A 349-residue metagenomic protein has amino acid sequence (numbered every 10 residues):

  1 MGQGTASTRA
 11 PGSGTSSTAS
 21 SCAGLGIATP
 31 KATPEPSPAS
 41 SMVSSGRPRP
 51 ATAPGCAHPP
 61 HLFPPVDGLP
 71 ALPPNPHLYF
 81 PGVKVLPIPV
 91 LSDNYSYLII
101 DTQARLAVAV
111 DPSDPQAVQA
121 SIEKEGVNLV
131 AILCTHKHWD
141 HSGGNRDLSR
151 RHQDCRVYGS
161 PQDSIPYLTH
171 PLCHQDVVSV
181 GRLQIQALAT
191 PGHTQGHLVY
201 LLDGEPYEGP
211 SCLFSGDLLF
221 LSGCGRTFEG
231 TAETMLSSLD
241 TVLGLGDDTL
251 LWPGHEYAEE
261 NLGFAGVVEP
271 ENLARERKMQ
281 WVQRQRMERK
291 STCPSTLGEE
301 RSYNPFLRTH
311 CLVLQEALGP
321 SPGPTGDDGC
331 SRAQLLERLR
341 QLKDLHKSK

Functional and structural regions predicted by a protein language model:
M1-P74, D240-L250, Y257-K349: Accessory terminal helices/loops
T15, A71-L129, Y200-F214: Conserved beta-strand hairpin/beta-sheet module of binuclear metal-dependent hydrolase folds, prominently
S92, A107, D114-A189, D203-G204 (+2 more regions): Active-site HxH/HxHxD metal-binding segment of metal-dependent hydrolases
A104, D114, W139, F220 (+1 more regions): Short, glycine/acidic-enriched loop or turn micro-motifs at the edges of active sites
V110, G192, G216, S222 (+1 more regions): Active-site flanking residues adjacent to catalytic metal/cofactor-binding acidic residues
T135-H141, H193, H197, H255: Histidine-centered divalent metal-coordination motifs
P191, Q195-G196, D203-P206, F228 (+1 more regions): Active-site-proximal loop/helix segments of hydrolase catalytic cores
G223-T249: Active-site-adjacent loop/tail segments of enzyme domains
